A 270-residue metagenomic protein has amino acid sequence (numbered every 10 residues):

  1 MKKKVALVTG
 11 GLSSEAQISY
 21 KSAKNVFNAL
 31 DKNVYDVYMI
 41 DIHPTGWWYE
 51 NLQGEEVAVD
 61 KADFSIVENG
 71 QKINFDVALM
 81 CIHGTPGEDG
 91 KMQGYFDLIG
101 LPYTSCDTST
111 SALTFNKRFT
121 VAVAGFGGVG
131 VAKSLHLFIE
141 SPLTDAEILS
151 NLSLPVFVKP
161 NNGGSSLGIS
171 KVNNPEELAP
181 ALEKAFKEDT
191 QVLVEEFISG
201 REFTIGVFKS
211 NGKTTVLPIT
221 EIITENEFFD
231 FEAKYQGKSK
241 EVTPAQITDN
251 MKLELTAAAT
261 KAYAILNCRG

Functional and structural regions predicted by a protein language model:
M1-S109, L113-F115, F119, F126 (+1 more regions): ATP-binding N-terminal substructure of ATP-dependent carboxylate-amine bond-forming enzymes
K3, T9-L12, K32, G128 (+1 more regions): ATP-dependent carboxylate activation and anion-phosphoryl transfer catalytic cores that bind Mg-ATP to form
K3, W47, A62, A132 (+4 more regions): Change "...and in nucleic-acid phosphodiester-cleaving endonucleases..." to "...and in nucleic-acid processing enzymes
K3-T9, S13, K21, V37 (+2 more regions): Active-site nucleotide/adenylate-binding loops and adjacent lid/helix of ATP-dependent enzymes
T85, P160-N161, E196-F197, Y263-N267: Short Gly/Pro-enriched turn/cap motifs at secondary-structure boundaries
N173-A257, A262: Phosphate-binding site of ATP-dependent enzymes
